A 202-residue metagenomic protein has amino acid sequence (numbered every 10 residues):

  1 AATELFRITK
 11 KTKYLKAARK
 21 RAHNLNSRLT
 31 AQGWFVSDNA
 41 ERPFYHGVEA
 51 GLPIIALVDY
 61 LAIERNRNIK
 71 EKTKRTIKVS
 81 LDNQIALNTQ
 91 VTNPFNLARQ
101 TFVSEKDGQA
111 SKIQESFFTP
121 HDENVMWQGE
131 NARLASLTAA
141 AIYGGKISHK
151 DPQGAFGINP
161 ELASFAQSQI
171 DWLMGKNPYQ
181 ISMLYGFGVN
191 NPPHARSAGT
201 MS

Functional and structural regions predicted by a protein language model:
A1-S202: Glycan-recognition and catalytic cores of secretory/periplasmic carbohydrate-active enzymes
